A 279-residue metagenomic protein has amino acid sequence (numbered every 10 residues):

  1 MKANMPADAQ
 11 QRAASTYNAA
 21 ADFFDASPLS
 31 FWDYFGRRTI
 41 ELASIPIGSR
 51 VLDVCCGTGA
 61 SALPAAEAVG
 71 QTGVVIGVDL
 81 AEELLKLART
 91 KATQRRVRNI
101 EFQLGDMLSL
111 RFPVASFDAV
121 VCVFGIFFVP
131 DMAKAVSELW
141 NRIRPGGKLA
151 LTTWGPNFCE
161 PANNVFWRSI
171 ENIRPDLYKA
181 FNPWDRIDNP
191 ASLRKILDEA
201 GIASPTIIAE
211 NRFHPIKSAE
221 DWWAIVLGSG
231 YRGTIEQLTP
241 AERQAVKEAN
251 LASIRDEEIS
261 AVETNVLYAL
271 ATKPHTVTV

Functional and structural regions predicted by a protein language model:
K2-S49, A60-P64, L84-L87, R95 (+1 more regions): Conserved class I S-adenosyl-L-methionine
A3-T16, F31-W32, T58-A60, P64 (+1 more regions): Conserved Class I S-adenosyl-L-methionine
R50-L110, K134: Class I SAM-dependent methyltransferase SAM/SAH-binding core
V69, A92, I170, L197 (+1 more regions): Conserved hydrophobic residues forming the short capping helix/wall of the S-adenosyl-L-methionine
L108-V120: A short acidic, Gly/Pro-enriched loop at the edge of an enzyme's catalytic core that lines a small-molecule cofactor
D118-A133, G155: A short SAM/SAH-binding and catalytic strip from SAM-dependent methyltransferases
A133-K134, W140, R144-K217, G233: Conserved catalytic/acceptor-binding region of the Class I
